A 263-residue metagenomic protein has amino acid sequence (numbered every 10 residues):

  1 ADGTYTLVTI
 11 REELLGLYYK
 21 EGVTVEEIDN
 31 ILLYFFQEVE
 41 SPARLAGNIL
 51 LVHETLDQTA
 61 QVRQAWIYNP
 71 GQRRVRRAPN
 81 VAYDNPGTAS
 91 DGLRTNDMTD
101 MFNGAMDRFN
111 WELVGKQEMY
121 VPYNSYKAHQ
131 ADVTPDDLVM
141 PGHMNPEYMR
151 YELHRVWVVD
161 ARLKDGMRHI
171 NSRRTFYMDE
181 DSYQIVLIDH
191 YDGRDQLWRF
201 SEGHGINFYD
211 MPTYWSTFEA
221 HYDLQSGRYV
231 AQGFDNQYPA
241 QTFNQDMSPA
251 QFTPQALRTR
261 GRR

Functional and structural regions predicted by a protein language model:
A1-V62, N69: Solvent-exposed N-terminal domain segments of exported/luminal and surface proteins
G3-E26, S125-M149, G193-W198: Generic detector of solvent-exposed, compositionally biased contiguous segments
Y5-L14, L93-M106, M119-Y123, M149 (+1 more regions): Short N-terminal helix-initiation segments at or just after the protein's N-terminus
L7, K20-E21, Y68-P70, W111-L113 (+2 more regions): Intrinsically disordered, low-complexity regions enriched in small/polar residues
E38-L45, L50-G104, P141-D246: Gly/Pro-enriched, hydrophobic low-complexity segments that function as extracytoplasmic propeptides/linkers
M106-R174, A256-R263: Mature hydrolase/peptidase catalytic cores and their serpin-fold inhibitory cores, especially in secreted
Q237-R263: Long, C-terminal catalytic modules of enzymes
